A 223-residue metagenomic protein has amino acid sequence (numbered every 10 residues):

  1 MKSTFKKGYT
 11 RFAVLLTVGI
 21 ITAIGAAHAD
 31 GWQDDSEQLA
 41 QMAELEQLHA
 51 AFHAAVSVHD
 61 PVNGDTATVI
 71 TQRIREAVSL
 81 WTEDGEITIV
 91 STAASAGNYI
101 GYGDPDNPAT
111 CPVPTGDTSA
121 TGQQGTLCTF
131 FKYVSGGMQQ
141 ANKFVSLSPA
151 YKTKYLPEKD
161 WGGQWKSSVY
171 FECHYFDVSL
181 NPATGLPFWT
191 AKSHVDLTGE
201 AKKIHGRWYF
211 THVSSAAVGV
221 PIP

Functional and structural regions predicted by a protein language model:
K2-V14: Bacterial N-terminal signal peptides that target proteins for export
A13-A23: Bacterial N-terminal signal peptides
A27-E83, A93, D117: Short, low-complexity N-terminal intrinsically disordered segments enriched in polar/charged residues
H49, W81, F131-V134, F171-C173 (+1 more regions): Hydrophobic alpha-helical core bundles mediating ligand binding, dimerization, or RNAP-core interactions
A54, E86-I87, Y170-L180, A216-A217: Generic short beta-strand segments
R73-W161: A solvent-exposed, acidic/Ser-Thr-rich amphipathic alpha-helical stretch
P149-L156, W161, W165-S167, F171-F188 (+1 more regions): Acidic, glycine-rich flexible loop segments
G162-S168, P187-P223: Short beta-strand edge/turn micro-motifs at domain boundaries
